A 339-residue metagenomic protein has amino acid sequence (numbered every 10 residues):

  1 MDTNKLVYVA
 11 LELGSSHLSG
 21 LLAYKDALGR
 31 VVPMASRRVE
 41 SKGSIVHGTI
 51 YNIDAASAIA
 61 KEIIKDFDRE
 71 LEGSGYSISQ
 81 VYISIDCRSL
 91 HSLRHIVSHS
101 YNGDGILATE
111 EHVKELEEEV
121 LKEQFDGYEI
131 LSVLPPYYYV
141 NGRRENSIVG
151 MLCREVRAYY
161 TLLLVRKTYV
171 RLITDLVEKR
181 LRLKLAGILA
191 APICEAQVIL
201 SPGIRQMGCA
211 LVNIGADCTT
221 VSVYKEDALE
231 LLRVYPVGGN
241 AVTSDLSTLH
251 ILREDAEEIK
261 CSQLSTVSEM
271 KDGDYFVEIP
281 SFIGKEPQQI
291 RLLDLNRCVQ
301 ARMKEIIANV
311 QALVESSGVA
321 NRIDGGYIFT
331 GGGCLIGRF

Functional and structural regions predicted by a protein language model:
M1-H17, L21-A210, A228-E230, L252-R253 (+2 more regions): Nucleotide/phosphate-binding catalytic cleft detector across ATP-hydrolyzing and phosphate-transferring enzymes
L11-H17, I85-D86, L211-C218, Y224-D227 (+2 more regions): A short acidic Gly-Thr/Ser loop motif
S16, S265-S268, R322-F339: Glycine-rich phosphate-binding loops at beta-strand->alpha-helix junctions
S201, N213, E305, I336-F339: Extended, folded domain segments that form the structural surfaces/walls around functional sites
P236-E254: A conserved active-site cap/scaffold subdomain adjacent to cofactor or substrate pockets
A256-I259: Small-residue helix-packing motif on alpha-helices
R302-Q311: A general structural motif
